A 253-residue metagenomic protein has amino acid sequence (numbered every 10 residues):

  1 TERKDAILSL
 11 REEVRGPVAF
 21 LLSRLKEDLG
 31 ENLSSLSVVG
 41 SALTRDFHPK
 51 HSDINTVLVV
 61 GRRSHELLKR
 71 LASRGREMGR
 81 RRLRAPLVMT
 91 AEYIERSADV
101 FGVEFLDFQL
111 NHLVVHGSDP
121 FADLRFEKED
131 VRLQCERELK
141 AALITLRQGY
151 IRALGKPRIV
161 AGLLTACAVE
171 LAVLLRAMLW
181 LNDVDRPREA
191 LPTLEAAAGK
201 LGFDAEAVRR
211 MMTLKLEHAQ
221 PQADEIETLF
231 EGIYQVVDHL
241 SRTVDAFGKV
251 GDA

Functional and structural regions predicted by a protein language model:
T1-S37, D252-A253: Helical scaffold of the NTase/Pol beta-like nucleotidyltransferase catalytic core
E2-E13, A72-G162: Conserved NTP/Mg2+-binding pocket subregion across the NTase superfamily
I7, R11, R15, S64-H65 (+2 more regions): Flexible, glycine- and charge-enriched loops at secondary-structure boundaries
V18, R125, E129-A253: Conserved nucleotidyltransferase catalytic core and NTase-mimicking acidic/glycine-rich helix/loop elements in nucleic
F20-E27, E77, V114, G199 (+2 more regions): A generic structural signal for well-ordered alpha-helical segments enriched in polar/charged residues
L33, S64, R82-L83, R186 (+1 more regions): Secondary-structure boundary/capping signal
S37-G75, A85-T90: Catalytic metal-binding acidic patch
